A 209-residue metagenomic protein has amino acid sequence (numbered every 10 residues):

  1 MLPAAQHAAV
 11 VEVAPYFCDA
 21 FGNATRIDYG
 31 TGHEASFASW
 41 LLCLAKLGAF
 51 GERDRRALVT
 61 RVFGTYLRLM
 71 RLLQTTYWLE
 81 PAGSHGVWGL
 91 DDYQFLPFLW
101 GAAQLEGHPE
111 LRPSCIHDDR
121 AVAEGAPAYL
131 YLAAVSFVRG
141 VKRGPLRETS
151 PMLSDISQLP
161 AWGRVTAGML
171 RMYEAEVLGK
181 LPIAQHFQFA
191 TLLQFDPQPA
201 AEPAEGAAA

Functional and structural regions predicted by a protein language model:
M1-D19: Catalytic and GAP-homology cores of small GTPase regulators
A8, T31-G32, S36-W40, A57-R61: Eukaryotic extended alpha-helical scaffolding/oligomerization regions that serve as protein-protein assembly interfaces
A14-R26, L73-A82: Acidic/His metal-coordination segments adjacent to aromatic residues that form catalytic metal sites in metalloenzymes
G22-I27, L47-G51: Short interface patches used for recognition in eukaryotic signaling and trafficking proteins
T25-H33, G86-V87: Solvent-exposed loop and edge beta-strand segments that line ligand/cofactor-binding and catalytic clefts
T31-F37, A45-G48, Y66, M70: Extended alpha-helical coiled-coil scaffold domains characteristic of the BAR superfamily
L42-L47, A103: Short glycine/serine- and small hydrophobic-enriched flexible loop segments
F50-A208: Alpha-helical bundle/repeat cores within regulatory domains of eukaryotic proteins
